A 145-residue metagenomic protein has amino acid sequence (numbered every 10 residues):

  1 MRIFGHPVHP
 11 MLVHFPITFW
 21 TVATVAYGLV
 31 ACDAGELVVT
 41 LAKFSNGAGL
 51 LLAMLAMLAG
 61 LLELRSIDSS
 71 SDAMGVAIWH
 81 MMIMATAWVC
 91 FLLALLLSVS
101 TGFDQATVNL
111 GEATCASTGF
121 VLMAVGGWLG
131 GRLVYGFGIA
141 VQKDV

Functional and structural regions predicted by a protein language model:
M1-V145: Polytopic transmembrane helical bundles with strong interfacial aromatic enrichment
